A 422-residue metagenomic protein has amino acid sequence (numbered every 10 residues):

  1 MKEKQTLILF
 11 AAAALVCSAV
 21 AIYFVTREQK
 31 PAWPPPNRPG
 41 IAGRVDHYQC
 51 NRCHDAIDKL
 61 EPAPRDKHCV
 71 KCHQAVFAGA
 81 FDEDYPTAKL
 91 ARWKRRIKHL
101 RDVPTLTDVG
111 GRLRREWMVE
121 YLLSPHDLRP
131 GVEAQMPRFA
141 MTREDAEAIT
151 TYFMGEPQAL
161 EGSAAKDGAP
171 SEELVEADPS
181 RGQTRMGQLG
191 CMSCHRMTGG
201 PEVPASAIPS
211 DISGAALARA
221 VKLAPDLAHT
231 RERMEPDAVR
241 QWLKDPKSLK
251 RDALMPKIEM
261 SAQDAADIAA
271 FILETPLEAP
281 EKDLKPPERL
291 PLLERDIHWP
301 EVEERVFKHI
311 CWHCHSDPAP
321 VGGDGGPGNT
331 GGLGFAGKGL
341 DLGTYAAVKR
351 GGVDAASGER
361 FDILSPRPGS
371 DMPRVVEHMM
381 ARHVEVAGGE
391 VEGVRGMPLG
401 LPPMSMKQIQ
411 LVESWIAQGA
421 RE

Functional and structural regions predicted by a protein language model:
M1-P39, L123, E147-T150, G155 (+6 more regions): N-terminal export/targeting leaders of redox proteins
R27-R65, E156-G187, P201, E278-F307 (+1 more regions): Electrostatic cytochrome c docking/interface patches
K30-W33, K94-I97, D127, E172-E173 (+4 more regions): Short helix-capping and inter-helix turn/linker motifs at the boundaries of alpha-helical repeat units
I57-E61, V76-A80, T198-P201, P318-G322: Cys/His-rich zinc-coordinating "finger/knuckle" motifs
D58, F77, Q158, L277 (+3 more regions): Hydrophobic/aromatic-lined pockets within catalytic cores
H68-Y121, G131-A148, T184, L189-M197 (+5 more regions): Electron-transfer interface patches adjacent to heme c in soluble/periplasmic c-type cytochromes and di-/multiheme
